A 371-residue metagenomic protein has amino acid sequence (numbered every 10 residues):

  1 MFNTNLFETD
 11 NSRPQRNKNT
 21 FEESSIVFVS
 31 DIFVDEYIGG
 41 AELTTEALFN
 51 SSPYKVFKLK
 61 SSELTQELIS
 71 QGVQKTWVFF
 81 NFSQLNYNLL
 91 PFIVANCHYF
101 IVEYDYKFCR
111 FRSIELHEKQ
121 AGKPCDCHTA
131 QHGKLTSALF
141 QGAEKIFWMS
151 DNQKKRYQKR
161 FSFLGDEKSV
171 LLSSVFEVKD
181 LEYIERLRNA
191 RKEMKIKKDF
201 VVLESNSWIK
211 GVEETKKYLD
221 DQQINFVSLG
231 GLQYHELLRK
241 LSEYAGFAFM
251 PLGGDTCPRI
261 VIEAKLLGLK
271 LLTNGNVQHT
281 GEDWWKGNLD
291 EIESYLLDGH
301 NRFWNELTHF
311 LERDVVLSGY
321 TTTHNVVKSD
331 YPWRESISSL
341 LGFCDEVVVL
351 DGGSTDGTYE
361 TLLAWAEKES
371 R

Functional and structural regions predicted by a protein language model:
M1-Q84, N88, C109, L272-D298: N-terminal pre-catalytic "stem/leader" segment of glycosyltransferase-like enzymes
T76-F79, V94-H128: Active-site proximal beta-strand in glycosyltransferases
G122-I146, S242: Membrane-proximal helix-turn-helix segments that form the acceptor-binding/catalytic region of lipid-linked
Q141-R188: Donor nucleotide-sugar binding/catalytic pocket of nucleotide-sugar-dependent glycosyltransferases
S173-L237: Conserved catalytic-core segment of nucleotide-activated headgroup transferases in glycan assembly
A248-R313: Catalytic binding pocket for nucleotide-activated donors in carbohydrate/polymer assembly enzymes
E312-S339: N-proximal low-complexity "stem/linker" segments adjacent to membrane-targeting elements
F343, D351-L362: A conserved acidic beta->alpha catalytic loop
